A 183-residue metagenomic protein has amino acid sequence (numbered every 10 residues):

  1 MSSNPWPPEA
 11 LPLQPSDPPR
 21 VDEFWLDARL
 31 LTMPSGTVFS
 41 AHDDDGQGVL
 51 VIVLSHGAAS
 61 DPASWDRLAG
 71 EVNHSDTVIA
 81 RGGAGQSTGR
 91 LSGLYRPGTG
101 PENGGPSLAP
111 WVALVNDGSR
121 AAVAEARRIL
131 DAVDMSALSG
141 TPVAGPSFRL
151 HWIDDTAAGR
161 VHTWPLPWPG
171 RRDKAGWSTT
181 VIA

Functional and structural regions predicted by a protein language model:
M1-P18: Juxta-kinase regulatory segment immediately upstream of eukaryotic protein kinase catalytic domains
S2-W6, D27-R90, G104, V123-A126: ATP-binding glycine-rich loop module of kinase domains
S16-L31: Conserved N-terminal boundary motif of the eukaryotic protein kinase catalytic domain
P19, G89, L150-H151: Glycine-centered structural positions embedded in regular secondary structure
I52, V115, P167: Residues in well-ordered beta-strands of folded domains
A80-P110, L114, G118: Short beta-strand micro-motifs within the conserved protein kinase catalytic domain, predominantly in the N-lobe
W111-V161: Extracytoplasmic/lumenal ectodomains and periplasmic regions of secretory and membrane proteins
A158-A183: C-terminal single-pass membrane-anchor helix
